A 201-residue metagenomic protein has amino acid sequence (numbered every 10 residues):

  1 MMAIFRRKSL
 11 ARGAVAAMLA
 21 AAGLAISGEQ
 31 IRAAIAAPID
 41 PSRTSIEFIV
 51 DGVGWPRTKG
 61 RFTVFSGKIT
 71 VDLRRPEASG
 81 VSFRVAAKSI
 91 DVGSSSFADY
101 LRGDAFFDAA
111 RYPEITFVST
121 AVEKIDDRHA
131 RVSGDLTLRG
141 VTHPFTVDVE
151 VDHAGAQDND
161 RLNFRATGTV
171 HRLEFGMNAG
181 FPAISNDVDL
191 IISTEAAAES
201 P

Functional and structural regions predicted by a protein language model:
M1-A3, R165-A166: C-terminal intrinsically disordered extensions
M2-A17: Bacterial N-terminal signal peptides that target proteins for export
G13-G28: Bacterial N-terminal signal peptides
S27-P201: Low-complexity, acidic/polar, glycine-enriched regions of mature
